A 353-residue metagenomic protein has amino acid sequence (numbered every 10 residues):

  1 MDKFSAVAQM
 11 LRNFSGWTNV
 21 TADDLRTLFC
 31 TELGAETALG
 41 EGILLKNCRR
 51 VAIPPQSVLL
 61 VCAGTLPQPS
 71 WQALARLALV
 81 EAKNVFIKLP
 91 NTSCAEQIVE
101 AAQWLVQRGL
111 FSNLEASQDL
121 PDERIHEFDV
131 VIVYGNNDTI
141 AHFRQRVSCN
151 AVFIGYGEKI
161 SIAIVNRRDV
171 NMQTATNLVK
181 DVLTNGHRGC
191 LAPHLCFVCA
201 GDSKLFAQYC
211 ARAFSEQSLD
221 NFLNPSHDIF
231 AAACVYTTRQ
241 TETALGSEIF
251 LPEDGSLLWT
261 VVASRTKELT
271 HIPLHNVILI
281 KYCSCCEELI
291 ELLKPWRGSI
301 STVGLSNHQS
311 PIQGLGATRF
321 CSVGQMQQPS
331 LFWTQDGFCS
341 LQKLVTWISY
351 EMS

Functional and structural regions predicted by a protein language model:
M1-S57, S301-G304, H308: N-terminal Rossmann-like NAD(P)+-binding subdomain of aldehyde/semialdehyde dehydrogenases
C30, G42-G64, S117-I125, L258-L274: Donor nucleotide-activated moiety binding/catalytic core segment of transferases that use nucleotide-activated donors
L33-G34, A38-R108: Conserved small-residue-rich beta-alpha loop and adjacent elements that most often cradle the phosphate/pyrophosphate
C62-A63, P90, V133-N137, N166-R168 (+3 more regions): Structural motif
V80-F86, F111, E123-D129, K294-S299: Short, surface-exposed connector motifs at secondary-structure boundaries
Q97-Q107, A141-V147, Q208-A213, Q309-R319: Short, aromatic/basic amphipathic alpha-helical patches
V106-C196, A200, Q327-M352: Conserved NAD(P)+-binding/catalytic subdomain of aldehyde/semialdehyde dehydrogenases
N185-N307, P311-S353: NAD(P)-dependent aldehyde/semialdehyde dehydrogenase
